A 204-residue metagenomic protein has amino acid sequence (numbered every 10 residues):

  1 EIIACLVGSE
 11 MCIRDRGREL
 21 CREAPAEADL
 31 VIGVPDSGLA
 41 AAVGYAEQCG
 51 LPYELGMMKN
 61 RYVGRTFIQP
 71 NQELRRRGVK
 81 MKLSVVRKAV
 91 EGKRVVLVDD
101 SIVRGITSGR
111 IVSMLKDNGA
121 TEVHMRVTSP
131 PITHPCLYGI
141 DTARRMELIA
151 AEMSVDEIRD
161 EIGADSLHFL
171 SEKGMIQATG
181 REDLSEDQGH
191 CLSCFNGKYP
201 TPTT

Functional and structural regions predicted by a protein language model:
E1-G8, C12-I13: Single conserved hydrophobic/aromatic residue that forms the stacking wall/gate of nucleotide- or nucleobase-binding
R14-A46: Active-site pocket-lining segments that scaffold enzyme catalytic pockets across diverse folds
V31, G38-Y45, C49, Y53 (+2 more regions): Extended, hydrophobic alpha-helical segments in both membrane/secreted and soluble proteins
G33-A41, Q48, R61-V63, G105 (+2 more regions): A glycine-rich phosphate-binding loop feature that marks nucleotide/adenosyl-phosphate handling sites
E47, K88-E91, D117, D160-I162: A structural signal for short secondary-structure junctions
G50-V96, G105-I106, T133-A143: Short, glycine/charge-rich flexible loops or terminal/linker lids adjacent to PRPP-binding catalytic cores
S113-T204: PRPP-dependent phosphoribosyltransferase catalytic core
